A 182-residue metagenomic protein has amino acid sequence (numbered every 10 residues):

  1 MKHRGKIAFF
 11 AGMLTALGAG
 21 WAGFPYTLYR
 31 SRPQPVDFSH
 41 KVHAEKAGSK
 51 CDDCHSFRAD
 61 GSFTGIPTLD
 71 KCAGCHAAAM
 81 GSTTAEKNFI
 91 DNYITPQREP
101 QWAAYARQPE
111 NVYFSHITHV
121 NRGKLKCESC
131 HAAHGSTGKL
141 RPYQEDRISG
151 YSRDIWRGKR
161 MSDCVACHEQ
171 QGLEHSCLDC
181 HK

Functional and structural regions predicted by a protein language model:
M1-G5: Short, Lys/Arg-rich N-terminal segment immediately upstream of the first membrane anchor
K6-F24: Hydrophobic membrane-insertion alpha-helices, especially the h-region of bacterial N-terminal signal peptides
L14-G18, Y29-R32, C51-D53, I90-I94 (+3 more regions): A short linear-motif detector with a strong N-terminal bias
Y29-S82, S115-K182: Sequence context surrounding c-type heme c attachment/ligation sites in exported
A79-V112, D179: Primarily the internal scaffold of c-type cytochrome electron-transfer domains, especially repeated/multiheme c-type
